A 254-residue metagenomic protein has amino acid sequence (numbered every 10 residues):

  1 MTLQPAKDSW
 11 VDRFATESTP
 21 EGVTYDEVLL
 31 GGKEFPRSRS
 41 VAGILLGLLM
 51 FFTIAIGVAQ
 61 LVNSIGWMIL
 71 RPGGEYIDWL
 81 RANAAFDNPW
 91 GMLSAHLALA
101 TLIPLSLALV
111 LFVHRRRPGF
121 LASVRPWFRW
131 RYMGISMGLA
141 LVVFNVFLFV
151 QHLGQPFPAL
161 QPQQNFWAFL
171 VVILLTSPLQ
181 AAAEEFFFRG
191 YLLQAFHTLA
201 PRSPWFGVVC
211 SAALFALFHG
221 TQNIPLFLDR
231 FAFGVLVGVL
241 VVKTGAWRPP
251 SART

Functional and structural regions predicted by a protein language model:
M1-H114: N-terminal, membrane-interfacial amphipathic/helix-forming hydrophobic leader that caps and precedes the first
G32, P36-S40, I44, N83-M92 (+9 more regions): Membrane-helix interfacial "entry" motifs
L45-L49, L93, L97, M133-G138 (+4 more regions): Hydrophobic alpha-helical transmembrane segments
I54-G66, L105, L109-V113, V142 (+10 more regions): Alpha-helical membrane-inserting segments
N63-E75, L111-G119, L148, H152-L160 (+4 more regions): Transmembrane helix-loop junctions in multipass membrane proteins, especially transporters and channels
I77-R81, P89-L93, Q164-W167, E185 (+2 more regions): Short hydrophobic/aromatic-rich motifs at helix boundaries and adjacent loops
D87, L93-H96, P118-A183, L193-L199: Juxtamembrane helix-loop-helix connectors linking adjacent transmembrane helices in multi-pass membrane enzymes
L170-A252: Transmembrane helix-loop-helix hairpins at the membrane interface of multi-pass integral membrane proteins
